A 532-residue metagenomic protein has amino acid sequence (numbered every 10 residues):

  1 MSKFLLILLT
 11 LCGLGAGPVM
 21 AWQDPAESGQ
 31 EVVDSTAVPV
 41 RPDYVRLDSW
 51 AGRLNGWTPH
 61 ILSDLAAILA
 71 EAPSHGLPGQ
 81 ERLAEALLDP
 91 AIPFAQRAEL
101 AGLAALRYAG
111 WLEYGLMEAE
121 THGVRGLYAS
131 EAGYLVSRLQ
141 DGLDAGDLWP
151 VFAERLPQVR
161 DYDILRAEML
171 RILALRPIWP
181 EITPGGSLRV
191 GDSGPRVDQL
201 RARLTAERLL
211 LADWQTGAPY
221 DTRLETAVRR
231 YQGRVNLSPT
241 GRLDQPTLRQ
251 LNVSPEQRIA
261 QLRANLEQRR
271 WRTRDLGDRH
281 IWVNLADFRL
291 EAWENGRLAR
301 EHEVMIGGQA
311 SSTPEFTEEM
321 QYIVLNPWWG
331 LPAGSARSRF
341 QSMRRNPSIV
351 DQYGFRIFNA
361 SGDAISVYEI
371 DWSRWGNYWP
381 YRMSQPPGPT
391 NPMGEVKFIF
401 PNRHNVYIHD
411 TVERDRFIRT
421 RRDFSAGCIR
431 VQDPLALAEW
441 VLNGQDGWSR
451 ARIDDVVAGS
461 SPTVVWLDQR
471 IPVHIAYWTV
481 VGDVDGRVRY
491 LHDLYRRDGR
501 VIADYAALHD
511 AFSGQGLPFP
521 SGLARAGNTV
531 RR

Functional and structural regions predicted by a protein language model:
M1-F4: Positively charged n-region of N-terminal signal peptides that target proteins for export
L6-G15: Bacterial N-terminal signal peptides
A21-T36, G126, L148-R532: Well-ordered beta-sheet/strand-loop patches within structured domains
W22-E131: Cationic-aromatic interfacial patches
R46, R53, A105, M117-E118 (+5 more regions): Short, solvent-exposed coil/turn linker segments
G110-M169: Histidine-centered catalytic/metal-binding microenvironments
